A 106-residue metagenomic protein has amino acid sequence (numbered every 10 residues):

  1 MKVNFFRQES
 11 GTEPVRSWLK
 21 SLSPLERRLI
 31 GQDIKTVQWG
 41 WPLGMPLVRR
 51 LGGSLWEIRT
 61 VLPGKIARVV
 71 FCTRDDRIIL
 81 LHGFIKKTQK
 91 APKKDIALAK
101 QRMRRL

Functional and structural regions predicted by a protein language model:
M1-I66, R74-I78, I85-L106: Basic, Lys/Arg-enriched alpha-helical interface segments
